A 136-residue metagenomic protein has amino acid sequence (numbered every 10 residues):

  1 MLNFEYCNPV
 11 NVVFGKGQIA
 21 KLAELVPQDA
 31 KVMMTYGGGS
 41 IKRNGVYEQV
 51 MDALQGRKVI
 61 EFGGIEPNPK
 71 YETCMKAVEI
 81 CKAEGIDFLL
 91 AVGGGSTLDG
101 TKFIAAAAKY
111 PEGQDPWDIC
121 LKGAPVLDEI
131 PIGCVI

Functional and structural regions predicted by a protein language model:
M1-F88: ATP/NTP phosphate-donor binding region
E72-I136: Glycine/threonine-rich beta-strand-loop-alpha-helix active-site module that forms ligand/phosphate-binding
